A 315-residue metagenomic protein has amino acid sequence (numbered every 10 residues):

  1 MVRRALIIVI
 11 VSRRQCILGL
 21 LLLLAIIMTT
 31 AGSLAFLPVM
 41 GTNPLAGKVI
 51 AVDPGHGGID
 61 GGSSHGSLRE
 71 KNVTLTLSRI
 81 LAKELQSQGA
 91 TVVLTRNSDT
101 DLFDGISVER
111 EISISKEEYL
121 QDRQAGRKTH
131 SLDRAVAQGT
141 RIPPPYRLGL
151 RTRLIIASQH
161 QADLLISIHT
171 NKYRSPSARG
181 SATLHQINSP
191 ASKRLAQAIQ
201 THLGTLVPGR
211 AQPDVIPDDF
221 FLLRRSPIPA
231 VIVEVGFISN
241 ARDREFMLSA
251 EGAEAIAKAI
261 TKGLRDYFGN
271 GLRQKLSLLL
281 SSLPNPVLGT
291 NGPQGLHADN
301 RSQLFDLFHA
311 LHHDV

Functional and structural regions predicted by a protein language model:
M1-V315: Catalytic-site microenvironment of enzymes that process N-acetyl-hexosamine-containing cell-wall polysaccharides
